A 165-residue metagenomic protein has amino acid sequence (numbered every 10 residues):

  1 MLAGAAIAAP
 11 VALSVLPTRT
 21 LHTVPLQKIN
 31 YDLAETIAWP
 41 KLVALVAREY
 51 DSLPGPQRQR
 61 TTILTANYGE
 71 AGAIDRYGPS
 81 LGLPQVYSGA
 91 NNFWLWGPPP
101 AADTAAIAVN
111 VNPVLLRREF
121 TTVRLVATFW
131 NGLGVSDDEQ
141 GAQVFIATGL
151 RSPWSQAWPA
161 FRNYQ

Functional and structural regions predicted by a protein language model:
M1-Q59, G69-E70, R76-G82, G89-N91 (+1 more regions): Membrane-proximal, lumen/periplasm-facing interface regions of secretory-pathway glyco- and lipid-modifying enzymes
Q59-I63, T104-A106: Short active-site oxyanion
N67, A108-N110, A127: Short beta-strand/turn micro-motifs composed of small residues that flank or help shape donor/cofactor-binding pockets
P79-E119: Extended hydrophobic/aromatic segments used for targeting, binding, or gating
